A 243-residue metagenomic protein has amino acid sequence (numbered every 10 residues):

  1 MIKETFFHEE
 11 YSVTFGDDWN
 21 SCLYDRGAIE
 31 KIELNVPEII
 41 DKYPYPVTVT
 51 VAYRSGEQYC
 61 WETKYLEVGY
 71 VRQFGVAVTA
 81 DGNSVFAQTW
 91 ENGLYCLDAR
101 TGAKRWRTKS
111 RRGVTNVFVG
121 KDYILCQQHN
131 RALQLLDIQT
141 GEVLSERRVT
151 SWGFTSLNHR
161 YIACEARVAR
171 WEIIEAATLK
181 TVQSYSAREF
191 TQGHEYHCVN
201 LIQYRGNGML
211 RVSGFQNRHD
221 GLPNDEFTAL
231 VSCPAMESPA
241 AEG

Functional and structural regions predicted by a protein language model:
I2-I29, N35, V68-A80, S110-K121 (+2 more regions): Repeated scaffold domains used in trafficking and secretory/extracellular systems, primarily beta-propellers
I2-Y11, F15, W19, E33 (+6 more regions): Aromatic (tryptophan-biased) beta-strands that constitute blades/sheets of beta-rich domains
D17, D25, Y45, D81 (+7 more regions): Short loop/turn segments that connect beta-strands within the blades of beta-propeller domains, predominantly WD40
N20-S21, I39, A169-R170, Q216-G221: Short glycine/acidic-enriched loop and turn motifs that connect beta-strands
Y53, D98, D137, E175 (+1 more regions): Structural recognition of the beta-propeller blade-terminating site
N200-G243: Blade-level signature of beta-propeller repeat domains, shared across WD40, Kelch, NHL, RCC1 and BNR/Asp-box propellers
